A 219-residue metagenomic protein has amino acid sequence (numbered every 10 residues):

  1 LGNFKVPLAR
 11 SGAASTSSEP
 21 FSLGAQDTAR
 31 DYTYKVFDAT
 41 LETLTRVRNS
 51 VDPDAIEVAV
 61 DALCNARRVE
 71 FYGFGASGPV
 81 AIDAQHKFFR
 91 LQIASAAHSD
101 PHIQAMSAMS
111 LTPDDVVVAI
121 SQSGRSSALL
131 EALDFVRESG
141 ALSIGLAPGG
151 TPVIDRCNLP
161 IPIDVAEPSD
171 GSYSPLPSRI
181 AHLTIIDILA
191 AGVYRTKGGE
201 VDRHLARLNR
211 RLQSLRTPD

Functional and structural regions predicted by a protein language model:
L1-A55: HTH-adjacent hinge/linker in prokaryotic transcriptional regulators
K5-A9, C64, A206-R210: Short amphipathic alpha-helical surface patches that mediate protein-protein
D31-L41, S50-P53, E57, G78 (+2 more regions): Electropositive phosphate-/nucleotide-binding environments in soluble metabolic enzymes
C64-T184, A190-K197: Glycine-rich phosphate-binding loops that contact phosphosugars or nucleotide phosphates
G199-D219: A short, charged, Gly/Pro-tolerant segment at domain boundaries
